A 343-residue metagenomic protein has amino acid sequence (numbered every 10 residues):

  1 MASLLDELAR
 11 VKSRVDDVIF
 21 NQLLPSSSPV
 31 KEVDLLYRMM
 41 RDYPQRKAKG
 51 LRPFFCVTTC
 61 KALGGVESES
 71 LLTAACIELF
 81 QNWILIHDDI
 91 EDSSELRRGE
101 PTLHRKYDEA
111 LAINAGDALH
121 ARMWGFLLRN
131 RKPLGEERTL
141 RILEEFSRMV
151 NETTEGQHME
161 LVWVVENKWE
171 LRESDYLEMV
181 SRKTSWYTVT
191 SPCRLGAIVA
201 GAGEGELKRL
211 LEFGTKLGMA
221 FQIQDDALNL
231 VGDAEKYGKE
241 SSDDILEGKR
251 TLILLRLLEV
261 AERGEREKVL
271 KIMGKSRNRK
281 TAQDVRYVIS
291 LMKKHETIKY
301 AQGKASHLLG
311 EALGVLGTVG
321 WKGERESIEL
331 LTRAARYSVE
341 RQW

Functional and structural regions predicted by a protein language model:
M1-W343: All-alpha prenyltransferase/terpene-synthase fold signal
